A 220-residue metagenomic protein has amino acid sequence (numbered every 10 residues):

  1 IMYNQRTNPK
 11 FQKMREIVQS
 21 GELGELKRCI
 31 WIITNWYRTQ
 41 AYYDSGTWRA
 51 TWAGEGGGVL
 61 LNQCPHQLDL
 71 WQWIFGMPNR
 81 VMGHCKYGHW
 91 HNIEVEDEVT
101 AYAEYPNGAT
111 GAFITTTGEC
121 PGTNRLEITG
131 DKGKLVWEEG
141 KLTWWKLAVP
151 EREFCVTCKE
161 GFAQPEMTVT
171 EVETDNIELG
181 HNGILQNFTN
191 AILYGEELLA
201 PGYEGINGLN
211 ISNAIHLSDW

Functional and structural regions predicted by a protein language model:
I1-M2: Structural motif
Q5-N92: Predominantly a Rossmann-like dinucleotide-binding segment in NAD(P)-dependent oxidoreductases
F11, Q67-L68, H181, L185-Q186 (+1 more regions): A general structural signal for well-ordered alpha-helical segments in protein cores
R15, Q72, Y102, L185-T189 (+2 more regions): Non-transmembrane alpha-helical segments in soluble domains of secreted/periplasmic/extracellular proteins
P65, W90, I114-G122: Glycine-rich phosphate/pyrophosphate-binding beta-alpha loops
E94-E98: A short, glycine/Asx- and small/polar-enriched loop/turn that sits immediately N-terminal to a beta-strand
T100, Y105, E127-Y203: C-terminal glycine/acidic-rich active-site capping loop/insertion
I211-W220: Short arginine-rich
